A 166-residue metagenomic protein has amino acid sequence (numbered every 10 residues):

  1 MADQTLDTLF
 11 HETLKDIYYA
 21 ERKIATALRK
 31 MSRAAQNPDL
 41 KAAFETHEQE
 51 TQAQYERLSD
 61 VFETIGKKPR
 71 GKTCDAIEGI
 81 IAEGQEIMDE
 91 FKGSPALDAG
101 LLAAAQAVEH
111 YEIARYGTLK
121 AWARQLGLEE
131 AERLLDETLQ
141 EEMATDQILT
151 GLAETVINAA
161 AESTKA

Functional and structural regions predicted by a protein language model:
M1-A166: Amphipathic alpha-helical hairpins
